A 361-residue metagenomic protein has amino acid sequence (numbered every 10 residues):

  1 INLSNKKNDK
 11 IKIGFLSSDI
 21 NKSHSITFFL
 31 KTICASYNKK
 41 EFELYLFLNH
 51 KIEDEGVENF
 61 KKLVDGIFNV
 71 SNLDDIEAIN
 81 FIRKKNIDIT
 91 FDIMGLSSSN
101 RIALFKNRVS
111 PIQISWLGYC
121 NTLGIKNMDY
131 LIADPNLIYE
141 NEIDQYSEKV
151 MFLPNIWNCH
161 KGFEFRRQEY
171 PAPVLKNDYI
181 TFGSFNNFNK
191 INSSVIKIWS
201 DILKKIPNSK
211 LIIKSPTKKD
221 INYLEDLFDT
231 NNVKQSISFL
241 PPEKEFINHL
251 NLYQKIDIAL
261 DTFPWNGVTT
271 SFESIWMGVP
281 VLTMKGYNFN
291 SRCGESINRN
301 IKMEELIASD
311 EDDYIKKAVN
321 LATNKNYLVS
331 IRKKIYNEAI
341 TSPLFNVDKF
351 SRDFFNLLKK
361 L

Functional and structural regions predicted by a protein language model:
I1-Y179, N187, K197, T230-V233 (+6 more regions): Alpha-helical solenoid repeat scaffolds of the TPR/TPR-like class and their adjacent stem/linker regions that mediate
E41-E43, S200-T230, K234-Q235: A conserved nucleotide-sugar
D226-L227, M277, G294, K317: Long, ordered, helix-rich scaffold segments
P264: Aromatic "clamp/platform" in nucleotide-sugar-dependent glycosyltransferases that forms part of the donor/acceptor
I275-W276, R299: Short alpha-helix at the nucleotide-sugar/activated-sugar donor binding site of glycosyltransferases and closely
M284-K285, N290-S291: Conserved acidic donor-binding loop of glycosyltransferase catalytic domains
S291-K302: Short acidic/histidine- and often glycine-rich active-site loop of Leloir-type glycosyltransferases that engages
